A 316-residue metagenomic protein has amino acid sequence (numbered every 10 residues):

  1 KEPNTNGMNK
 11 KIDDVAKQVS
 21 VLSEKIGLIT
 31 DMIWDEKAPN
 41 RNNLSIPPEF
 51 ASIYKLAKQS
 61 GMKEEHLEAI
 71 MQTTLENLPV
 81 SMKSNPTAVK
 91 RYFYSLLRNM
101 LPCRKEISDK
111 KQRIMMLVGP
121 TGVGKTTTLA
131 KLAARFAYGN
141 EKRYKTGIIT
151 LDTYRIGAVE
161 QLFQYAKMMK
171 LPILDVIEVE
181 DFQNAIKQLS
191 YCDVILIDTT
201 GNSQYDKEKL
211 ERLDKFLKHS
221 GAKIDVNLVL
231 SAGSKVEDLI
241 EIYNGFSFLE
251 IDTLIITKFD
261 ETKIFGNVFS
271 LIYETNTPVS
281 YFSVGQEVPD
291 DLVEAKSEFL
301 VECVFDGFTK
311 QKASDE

Functional and structural regions predicted by a protein language model:
K1-R98: Non-catalytic terminal/linker segments enriched in charged/polar, low-complexity residues
L96-D109: Pre-Walker A adenine-sensing motif
I114-M116: Short hydrophobic/aromatic beta-strand immediately N-terminal to the Walker A/P-loop
V118-V123, T146-G157, Q164-F182, L189-R212 (+1 more regions): Switch II (G3) loop of P-loop NTPases
T128, L132, Q161: Hydrophobic positions on the alpha1 helix immediately C-terminal to the Walker A/P-loop
A130, Y165-K167, A185-L189, D206-N276: Conserved C-terminal guanine-recognition region of P-loop GTPase G domains, centered on the G4
R135-T146, L171: Post-Walker A helix-loop "phosphate-sensing" segment adjacent to the P-loop in P-loop NTPases
V268, I272-E316: NTP-binding/hydrolysis catalytic cores, primarily Walker-type P-loop NTPases
